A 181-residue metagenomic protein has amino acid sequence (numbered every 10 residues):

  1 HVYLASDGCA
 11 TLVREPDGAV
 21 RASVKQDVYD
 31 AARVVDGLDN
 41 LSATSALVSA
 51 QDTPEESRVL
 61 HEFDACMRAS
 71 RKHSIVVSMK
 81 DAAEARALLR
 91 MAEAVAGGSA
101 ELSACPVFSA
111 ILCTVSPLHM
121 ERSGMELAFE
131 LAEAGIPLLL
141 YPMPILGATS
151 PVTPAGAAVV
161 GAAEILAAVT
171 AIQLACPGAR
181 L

Functional and structural regions predicted by a protein language model:
H1-V28, T53-E55: Acidic, glycine/proline-rich low-complexity segments that act as flexible tails and inter-domain linkers
A22-L181: Helix-rich catalytic cores of soluble enzyme domains
